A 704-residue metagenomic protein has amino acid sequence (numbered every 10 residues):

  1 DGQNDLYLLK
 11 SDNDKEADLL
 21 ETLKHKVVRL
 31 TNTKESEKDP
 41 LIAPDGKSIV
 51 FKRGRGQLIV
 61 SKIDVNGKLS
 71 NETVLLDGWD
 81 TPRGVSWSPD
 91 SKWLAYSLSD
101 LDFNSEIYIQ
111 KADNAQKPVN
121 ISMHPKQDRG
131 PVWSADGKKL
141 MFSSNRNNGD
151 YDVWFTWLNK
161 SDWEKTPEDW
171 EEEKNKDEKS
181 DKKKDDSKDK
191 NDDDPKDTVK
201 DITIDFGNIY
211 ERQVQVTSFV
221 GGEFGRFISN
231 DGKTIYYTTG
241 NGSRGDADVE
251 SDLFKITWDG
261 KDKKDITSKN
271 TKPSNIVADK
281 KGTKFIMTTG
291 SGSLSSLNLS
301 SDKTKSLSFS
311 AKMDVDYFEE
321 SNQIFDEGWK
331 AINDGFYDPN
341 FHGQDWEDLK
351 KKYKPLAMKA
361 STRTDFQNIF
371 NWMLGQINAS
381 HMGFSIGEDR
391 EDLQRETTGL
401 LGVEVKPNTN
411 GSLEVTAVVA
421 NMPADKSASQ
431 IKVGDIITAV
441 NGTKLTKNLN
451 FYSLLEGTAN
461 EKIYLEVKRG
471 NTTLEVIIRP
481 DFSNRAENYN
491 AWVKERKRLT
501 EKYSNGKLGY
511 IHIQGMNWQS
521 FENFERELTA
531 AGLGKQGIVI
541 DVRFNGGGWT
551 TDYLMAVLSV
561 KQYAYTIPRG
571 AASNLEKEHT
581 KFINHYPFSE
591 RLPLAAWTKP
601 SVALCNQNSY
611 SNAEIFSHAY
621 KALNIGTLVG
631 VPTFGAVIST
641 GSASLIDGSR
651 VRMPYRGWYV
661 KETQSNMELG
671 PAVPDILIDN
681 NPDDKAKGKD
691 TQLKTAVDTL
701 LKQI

Functional and structural regions predicted by a protein language model:
D1-L19, T31-K38, P44-K68, L75-P82 (+9 more regions): A flexible loop/linker signature enriched in serine peptidases of the S9 family
L23-V27, I202-V220: A short helix->beta-strand "capping" segment at the edge of beta-propeller domains
K26-T31, N71-L75, P118-I121, V214-V216 (+1 more regions): A short beta-strand motif characteristic of beta-propeller blades
S143, S300-W372, Q376-I377, H381 (+1 more regions): Terminal targeting/pro-maturation regions of precursor/exported proteins
M358-N408, T472-E495, Y563, G570 (+2 more regions): Extended, small/polar residue-biased N-terminal targeting/export presequences and adjacent propeptide/linker tracts
R395-K447, W518-F521, R656-G657: PDZ/PDZ-like domain segments forming the peptide/carboxylate-binding groove, activating on the N-terminal beta-strands
T443-K444, N448-I646, K685-T691, D698-I704: Cleft-lining beta-strand/loop regions that shape enzyme active-site pockets
